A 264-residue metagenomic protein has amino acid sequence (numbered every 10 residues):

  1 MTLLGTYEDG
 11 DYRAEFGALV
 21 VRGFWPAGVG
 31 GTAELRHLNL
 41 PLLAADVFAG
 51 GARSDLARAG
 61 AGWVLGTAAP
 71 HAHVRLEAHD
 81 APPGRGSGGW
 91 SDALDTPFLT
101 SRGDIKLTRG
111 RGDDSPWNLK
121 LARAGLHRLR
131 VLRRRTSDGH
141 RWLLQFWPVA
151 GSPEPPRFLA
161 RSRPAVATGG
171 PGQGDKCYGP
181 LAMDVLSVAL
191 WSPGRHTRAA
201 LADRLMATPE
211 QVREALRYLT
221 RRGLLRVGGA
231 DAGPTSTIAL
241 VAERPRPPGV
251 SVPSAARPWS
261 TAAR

Functional and structural regions predicted by a protein language model:
M1-G89: N-terminal "first-domain core" detector
G86-R123: Extended, solvent-exposed segments with strong compositional bias
H127-L129: A short tyrosine-centered beta-strand micro-motif
L132-R134: Beta-strand-rich extracellular modules
T136-V166: Extended, polar beta-sheet/loop recognition surfaces of beta-rich domains that mediate binding to diverse ligands
P171-A207, R213-R217: Short amphipathic alpha-helical interface segments
T220-D231: A short, conserved structural fragment
T235-R264: Short, amphipathic alpha-helical interaction segments positioned at domain boundaries
